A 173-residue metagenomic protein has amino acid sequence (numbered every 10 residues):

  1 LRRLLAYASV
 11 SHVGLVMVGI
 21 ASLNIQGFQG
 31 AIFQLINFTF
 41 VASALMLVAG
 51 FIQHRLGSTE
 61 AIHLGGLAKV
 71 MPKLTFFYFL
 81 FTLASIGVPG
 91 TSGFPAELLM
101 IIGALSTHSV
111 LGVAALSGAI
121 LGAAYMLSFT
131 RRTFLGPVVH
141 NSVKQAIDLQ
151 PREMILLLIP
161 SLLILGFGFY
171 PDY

Functional and structural regions predicted by a protein language model:
L1-R132: Hydrophobic transmembrane alpha-helices and their helix-loop junctions in integral membrane proteins
M71-K73, M126-Y173: Cytoplasmic/organellar membrane-interface segments at the starts of transmembrane helices in multi-pass inner-membrane
